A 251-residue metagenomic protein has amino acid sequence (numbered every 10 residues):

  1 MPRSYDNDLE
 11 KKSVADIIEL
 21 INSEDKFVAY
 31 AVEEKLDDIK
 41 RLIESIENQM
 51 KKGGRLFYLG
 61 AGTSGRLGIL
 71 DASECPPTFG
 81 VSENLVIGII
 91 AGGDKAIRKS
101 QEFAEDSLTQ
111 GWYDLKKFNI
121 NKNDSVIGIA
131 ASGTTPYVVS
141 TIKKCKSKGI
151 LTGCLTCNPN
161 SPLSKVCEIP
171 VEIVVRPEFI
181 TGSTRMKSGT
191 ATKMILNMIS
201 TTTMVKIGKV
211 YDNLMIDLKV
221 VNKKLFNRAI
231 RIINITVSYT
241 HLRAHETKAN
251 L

Functional and structural regions predicted by a protein language model:
M1-A31: Cofactor-/ligand-binding subdomain signature composed of acidic, glycine-rich, tryptophan-containing flexible loops
E24-E34, S100, S125-G128: Short, basic, glycine/proline-bearing loop/turn elements
E34-N48: A short, well-structured juxtamembrane/interface segment
G54: Glycine-centered, small-residue-biased loops immediately flanking beta-strands in adenine/cofactor-binding cores
F57, A61-M194, T203-V205: Glycine-rich phosphate-binding loops that contact phosphosugars or nucleotide phosphates
T201-I235: Internal, active-site/partner-interface "lid" segment
T240-A249: Conserved small/polar residues in nucleotide/adenosyl-binding loops
